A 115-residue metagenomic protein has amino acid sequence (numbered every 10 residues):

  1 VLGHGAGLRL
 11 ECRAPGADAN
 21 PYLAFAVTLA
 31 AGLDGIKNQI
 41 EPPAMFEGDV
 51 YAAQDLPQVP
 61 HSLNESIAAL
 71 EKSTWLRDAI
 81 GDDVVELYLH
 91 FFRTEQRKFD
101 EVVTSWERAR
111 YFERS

Functional and structural regions predicted by a protein language model:
V1-S115: Catalytic-core signal marking the mid-to-C-terminal active-site face
